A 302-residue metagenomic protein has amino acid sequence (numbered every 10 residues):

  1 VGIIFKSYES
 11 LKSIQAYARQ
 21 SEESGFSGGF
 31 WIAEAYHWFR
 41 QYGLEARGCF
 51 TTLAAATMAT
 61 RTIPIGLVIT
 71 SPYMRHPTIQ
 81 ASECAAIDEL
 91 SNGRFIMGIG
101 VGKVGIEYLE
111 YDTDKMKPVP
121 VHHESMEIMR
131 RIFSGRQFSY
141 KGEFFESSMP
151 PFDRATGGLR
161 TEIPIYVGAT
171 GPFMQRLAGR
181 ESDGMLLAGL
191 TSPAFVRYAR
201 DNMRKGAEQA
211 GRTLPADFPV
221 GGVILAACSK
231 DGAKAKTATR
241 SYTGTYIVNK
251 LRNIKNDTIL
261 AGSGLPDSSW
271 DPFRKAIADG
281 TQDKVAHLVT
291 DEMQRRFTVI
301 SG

Functional and structural regions predicted by a protein language model:
V1-F5, G28-I32, P64-V68, F95-I99 (+3 more regions): Hydrophobic faces of well-ordered beta-strands that scaffold small-molecule active sites in alpha/beta enzyme cores
V1-G66, I163: N-terminal beta1-alpha1-beta2 module of alpha/beta enzyme domains
V1-K12, V68-T78, L159-T170, A226-A227 (+1 more regions): Active-site mouth loops of central-metabolism enzymes
S10-S21, Q80-E83, A169-L177, T239 (+1 more regions): Short, acidic/polar
Q15-R19, F50-T57, A81-A85, V119-R130 (+3 more regions): Generic structural signal for well-ordered alpha-helices, preferentially at hydrophobic/aromatic core positions
R19-E23, L53-T62, C84-R94, G179 (+1 more regions): Acidic (Asp/Glu)-rich catalytic clusters
M116-T156, V196-G302: An alpha-helical appendage that flanks or caps ligand/catalytic pockets
Y166-G168, Q175-R176, E181-M185, G189-V196: Ligand/cofactor pocket segment of small-molecule handling proteins
